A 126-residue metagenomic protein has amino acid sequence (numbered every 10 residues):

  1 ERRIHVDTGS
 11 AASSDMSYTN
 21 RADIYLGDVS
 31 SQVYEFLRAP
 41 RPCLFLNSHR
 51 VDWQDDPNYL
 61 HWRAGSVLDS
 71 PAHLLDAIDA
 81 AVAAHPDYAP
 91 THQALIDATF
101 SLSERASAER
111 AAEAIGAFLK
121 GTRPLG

Functional and structural regions predicted by a protein language model:
E1-S31: Donor nucleotide-activated moiety binding/catalytic core segment of transferases that use nucleotide-activated donors
M16, N20-G27, S66-V67, A94-L95 (+1 more regions): Catalytic cores of nucleotide-enabled group-transfer and carboxylate-activating enzymes in metabolic and assembly-line
I24, A80, A114-A117: Residues within well-ordered alpha-helical secondary structure of globular protein domains
S31-T99: Catalytic binding pocket for nucleotide-activated donors in carbohydrate/polymer assembly enzymes
E104-G126: C-terminal alpha-helical cap of glycosyltransferases
